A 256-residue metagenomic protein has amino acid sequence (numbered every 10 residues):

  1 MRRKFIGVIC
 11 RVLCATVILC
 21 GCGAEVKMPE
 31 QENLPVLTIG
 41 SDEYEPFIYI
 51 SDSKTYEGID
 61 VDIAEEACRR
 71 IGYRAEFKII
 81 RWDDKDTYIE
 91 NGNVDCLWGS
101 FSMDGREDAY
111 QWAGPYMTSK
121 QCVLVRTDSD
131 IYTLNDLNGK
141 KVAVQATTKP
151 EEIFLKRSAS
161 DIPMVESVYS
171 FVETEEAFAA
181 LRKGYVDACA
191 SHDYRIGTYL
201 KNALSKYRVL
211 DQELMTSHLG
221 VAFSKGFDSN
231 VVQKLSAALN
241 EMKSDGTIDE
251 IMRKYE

Functional and structural regions predicted by a protein language model:
M1-V12: Bacterial N-terminal signal peptides that target proteins for export
V17-G21: C-terminal motif of bacterial Sec signal peptides marking the signal peptidase cleavage site
G23, V61-R70, I131, N135-D136 (+2 more regions): Extended ligand-binding regions for polar small-molecule ligands
M28-S100, S170, D245: Extracytoplasmic small-molecule ligand-binding "clamshell" domains of the periplasmic binding protein/Venus flytrap
S41-E43, T118-V125, G197, K201-N240 (+1 more regions): Periplasmic-binding protein-like
Y49-S53, A64-Y73, P150-F171, L200-S205 (+1 more regions): Ligand-binding cleft/hinge of the Venus flytrap
Y73, R81, G114-M164, G226-D228: A conserved helix-loop-strand patch within extracytoplasmic ligand-binding domains of the periplasmic binding
T87, S100-A109, I153-K156, A180-T216: A ligand-binding cleft/hinge motif common to bilobed small-molecule-binding domains
